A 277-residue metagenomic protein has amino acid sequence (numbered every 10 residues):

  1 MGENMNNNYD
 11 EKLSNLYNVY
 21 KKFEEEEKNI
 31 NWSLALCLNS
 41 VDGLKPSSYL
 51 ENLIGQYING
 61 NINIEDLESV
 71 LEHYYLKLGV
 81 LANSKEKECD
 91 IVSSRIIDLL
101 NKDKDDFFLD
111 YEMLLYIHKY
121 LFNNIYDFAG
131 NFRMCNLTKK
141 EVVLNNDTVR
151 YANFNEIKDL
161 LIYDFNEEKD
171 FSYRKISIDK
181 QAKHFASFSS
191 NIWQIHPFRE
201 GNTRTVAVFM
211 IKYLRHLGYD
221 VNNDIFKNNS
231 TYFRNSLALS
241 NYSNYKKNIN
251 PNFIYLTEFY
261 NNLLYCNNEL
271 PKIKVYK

Functional and structural regions predicted by a protein language model:
M1-K277: FIC/Doc superfamily catalytic core
